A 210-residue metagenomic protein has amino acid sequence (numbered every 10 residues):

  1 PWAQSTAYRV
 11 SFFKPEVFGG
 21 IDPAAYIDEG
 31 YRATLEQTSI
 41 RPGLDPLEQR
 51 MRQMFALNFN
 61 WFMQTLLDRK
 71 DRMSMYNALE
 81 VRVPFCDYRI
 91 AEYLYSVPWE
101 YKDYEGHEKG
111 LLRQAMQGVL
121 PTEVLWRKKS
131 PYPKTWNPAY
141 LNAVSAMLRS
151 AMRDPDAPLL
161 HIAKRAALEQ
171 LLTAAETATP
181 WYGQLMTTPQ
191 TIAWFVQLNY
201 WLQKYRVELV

Functional and structural regions predicted by a protein language model:
P1-V210: Adenosyl-5′-phosphate
